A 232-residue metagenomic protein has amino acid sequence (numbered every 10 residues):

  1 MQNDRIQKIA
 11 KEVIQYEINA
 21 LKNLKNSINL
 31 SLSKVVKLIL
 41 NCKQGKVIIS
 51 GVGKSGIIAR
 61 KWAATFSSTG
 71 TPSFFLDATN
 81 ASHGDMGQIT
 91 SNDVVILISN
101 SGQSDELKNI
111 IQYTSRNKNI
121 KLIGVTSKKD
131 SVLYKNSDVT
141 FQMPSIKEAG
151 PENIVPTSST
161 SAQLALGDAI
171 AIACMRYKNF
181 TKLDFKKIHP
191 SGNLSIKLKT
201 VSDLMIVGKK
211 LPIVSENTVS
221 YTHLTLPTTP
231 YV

Functional and structural regions predicted by a protein language model:
Q2-G45: An N-terminal, well-structured beta->alpha segment
L21, K25-I28, L97-Q103, V214-N217: Short, glycine-rich nucleotide/cofactor-binding loops
I28, A78, G192-S195, S215-T218: A general structural motif
L40, Q44-M175: Glycine-rich phosphate-binding loops that contact phosphosugars or nucleotide phosphates
F66, T222-H223: Adenylate-forming
R176-K187, S195-L198, P212: Short, structured loop/turn "capping" segments at alpha-beta junctions
I196-Y221: Bateman/CBS regulatory modules and CBS-like beta-alpha motifs in cytosolic regions of diverse proteins
H223-V232: Single conserved hydrophobic/aromatic residue that forms the stacking wall/gate of nucleotide- or nucleobase-binding
